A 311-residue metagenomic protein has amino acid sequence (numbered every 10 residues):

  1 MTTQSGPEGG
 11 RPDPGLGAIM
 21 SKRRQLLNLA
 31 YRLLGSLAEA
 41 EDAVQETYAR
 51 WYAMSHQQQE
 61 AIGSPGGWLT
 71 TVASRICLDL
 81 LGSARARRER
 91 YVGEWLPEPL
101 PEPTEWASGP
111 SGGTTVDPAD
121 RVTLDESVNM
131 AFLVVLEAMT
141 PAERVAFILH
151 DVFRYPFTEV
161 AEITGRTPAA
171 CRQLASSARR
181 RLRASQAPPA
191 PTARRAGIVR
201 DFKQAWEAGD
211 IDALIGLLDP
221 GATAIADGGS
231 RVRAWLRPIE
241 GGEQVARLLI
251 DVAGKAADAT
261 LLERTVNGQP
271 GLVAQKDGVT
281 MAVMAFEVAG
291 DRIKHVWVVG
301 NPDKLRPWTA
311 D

Functional and structural regions predicted by a protein language model:
M1-Q204, D210: Active-site-adjacent scaffolding segments
Q57, G278-V279, G300-D303: A short acidic/small-residue loop/turn micro-motif
F202, L214, A222, D291: Hydrophobic pocket/interface hotspot
P220-L261: A solvent-exposed, acidic/Ser-Thr-rich amphipathic alpha-helical stretch
L262-R264, A274: Short acidic-hydrophobic surface loop/beta-edge motif
P270-D277: Short beta-strand segments that buttress and anchor functional surface loops
V283-W308: Short beta-strand edge/turn micro-motifs at domain boundaries
